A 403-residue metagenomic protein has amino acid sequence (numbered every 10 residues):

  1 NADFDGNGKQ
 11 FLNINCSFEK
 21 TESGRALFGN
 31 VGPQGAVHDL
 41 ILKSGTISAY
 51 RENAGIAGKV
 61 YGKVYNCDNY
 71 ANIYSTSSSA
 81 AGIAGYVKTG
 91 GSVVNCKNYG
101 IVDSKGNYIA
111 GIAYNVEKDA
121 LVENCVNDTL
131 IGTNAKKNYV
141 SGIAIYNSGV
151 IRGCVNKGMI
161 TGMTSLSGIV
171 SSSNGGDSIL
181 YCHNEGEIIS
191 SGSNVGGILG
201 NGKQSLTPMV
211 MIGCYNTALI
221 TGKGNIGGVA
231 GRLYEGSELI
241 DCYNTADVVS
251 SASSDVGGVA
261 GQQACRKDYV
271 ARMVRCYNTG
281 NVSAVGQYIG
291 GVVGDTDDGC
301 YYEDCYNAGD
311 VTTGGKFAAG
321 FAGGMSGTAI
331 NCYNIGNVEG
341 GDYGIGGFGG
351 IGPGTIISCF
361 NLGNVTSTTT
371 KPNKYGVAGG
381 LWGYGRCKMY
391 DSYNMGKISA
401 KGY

Functional and structural regions predicted by a protein language model:
N1-Y403: Surface-exposed repetitive/solenoidal architectures
